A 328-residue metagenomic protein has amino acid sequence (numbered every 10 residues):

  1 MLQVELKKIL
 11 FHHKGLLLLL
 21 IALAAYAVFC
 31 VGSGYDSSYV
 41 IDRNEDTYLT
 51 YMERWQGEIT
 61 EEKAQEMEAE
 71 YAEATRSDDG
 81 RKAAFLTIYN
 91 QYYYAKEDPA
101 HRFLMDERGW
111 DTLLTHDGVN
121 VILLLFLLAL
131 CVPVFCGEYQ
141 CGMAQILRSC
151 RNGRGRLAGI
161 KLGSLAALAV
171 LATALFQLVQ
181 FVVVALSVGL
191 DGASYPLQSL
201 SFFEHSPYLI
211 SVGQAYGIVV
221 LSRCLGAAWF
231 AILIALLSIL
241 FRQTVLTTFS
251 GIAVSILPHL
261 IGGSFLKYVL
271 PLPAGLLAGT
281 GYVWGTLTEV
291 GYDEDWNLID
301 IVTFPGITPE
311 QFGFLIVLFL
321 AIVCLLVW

Functional and structural regions predicted by a protein language model:
M1-L18, A22, G159-K161: Aromatic- and glycine-rich beta-strand/loop motifs that create alpha-glucan
L2-H12, L236-L240, F314-W328: Junction motif at the cytosolic side of a transmembrane helix
L16, G155, T244-L246: Residues that define the loop-to-transmembrane-helix transition and helix capping in multi-pass membrane transporters
L16-L20, G217-L221, L225, T248-F249 (+1 more regions): Hydrophobic alpha-helical transmembrane segments
L19-L23, V245-P258, G275: Central hydrophobic cores of alpha-helical transmembrane segments in multi-pass integral membrane proteins
A24-Y71, T87-E138, A158-R242, G279-F312: Secretory targeting signals
S33-G34, P258-Y268, T286-L287: Juxtamembrane membrane-interface segments at transmembrane alpha-helix termini
R148-R154: Short helix-to-coil transition segments within interhelical loops that connect adjacent transmembrane helices
